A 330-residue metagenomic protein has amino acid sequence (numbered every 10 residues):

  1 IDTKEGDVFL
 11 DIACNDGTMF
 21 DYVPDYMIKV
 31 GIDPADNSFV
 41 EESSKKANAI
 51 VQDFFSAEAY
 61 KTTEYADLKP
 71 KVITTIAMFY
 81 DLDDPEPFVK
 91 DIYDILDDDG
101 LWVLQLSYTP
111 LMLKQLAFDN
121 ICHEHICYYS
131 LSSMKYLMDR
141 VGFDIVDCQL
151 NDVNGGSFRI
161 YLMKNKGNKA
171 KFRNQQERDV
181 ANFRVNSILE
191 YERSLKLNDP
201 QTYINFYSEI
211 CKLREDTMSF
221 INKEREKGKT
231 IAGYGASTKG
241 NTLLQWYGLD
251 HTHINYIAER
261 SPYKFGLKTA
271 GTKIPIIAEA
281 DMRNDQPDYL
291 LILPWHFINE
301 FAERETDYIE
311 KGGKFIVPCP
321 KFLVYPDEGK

Functional and structural regions predicted by a protein language model:
E5-N15, V30, I231-Y234: Conserved class I S-adenosyl-L-methionine
D16-Y26: Conserved SAM-binding loop of SAM-dependent methyltransferases across substrates and taxa, primarily the Class I
K45-Y60, P275-I276: Conserved SAM-binding strand-loop segment of SAM-dependent methyltransferases
K71-T74: A conserved beta-strand element that flanks and buttresses the S-adenosyl-L-methionine
E86-L101, T306: A short glycine-rich, Lys/Arg-flanked "PGG" loop and its adjoining helix->strand segment in the class I
D99-S107, K314-P320: Conserved beta-strand signature within the Rossmann-like core of class I S-adenosyl-L-methionine
L104-C127, L131-S133: Short, glycine-/aromatic-enriched active-site segment of Class I SAM-dependent methyltransferases
G155-E209: Flexible, glycine-/basic-rich loop-and-beta segments that form/coincide with the SAM-dependent methyltransferase
